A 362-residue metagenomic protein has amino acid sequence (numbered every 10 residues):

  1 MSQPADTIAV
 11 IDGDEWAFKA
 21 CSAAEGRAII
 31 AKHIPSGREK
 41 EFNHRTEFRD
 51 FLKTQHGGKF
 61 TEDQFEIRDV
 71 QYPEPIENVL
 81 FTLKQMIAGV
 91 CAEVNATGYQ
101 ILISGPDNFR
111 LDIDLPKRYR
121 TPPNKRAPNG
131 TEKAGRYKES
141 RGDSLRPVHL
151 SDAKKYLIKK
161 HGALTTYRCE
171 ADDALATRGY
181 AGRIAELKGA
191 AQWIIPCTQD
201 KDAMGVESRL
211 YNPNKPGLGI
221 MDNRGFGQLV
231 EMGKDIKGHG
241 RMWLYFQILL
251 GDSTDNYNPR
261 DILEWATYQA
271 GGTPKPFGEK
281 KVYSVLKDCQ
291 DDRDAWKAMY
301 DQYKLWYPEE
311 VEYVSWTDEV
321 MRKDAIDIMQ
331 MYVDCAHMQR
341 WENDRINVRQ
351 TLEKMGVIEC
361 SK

Functional and structural regions predicted by a protein language model:
S2-A191, C197, S208-M221: Noncatalytic, basic helical substrate-engagement surface that gates or grips nucleic-acid strands
A96, P123-S361: Extended two-metal-dependent nuclease catalytic cores across DNA- and RNA-processing enzymes
